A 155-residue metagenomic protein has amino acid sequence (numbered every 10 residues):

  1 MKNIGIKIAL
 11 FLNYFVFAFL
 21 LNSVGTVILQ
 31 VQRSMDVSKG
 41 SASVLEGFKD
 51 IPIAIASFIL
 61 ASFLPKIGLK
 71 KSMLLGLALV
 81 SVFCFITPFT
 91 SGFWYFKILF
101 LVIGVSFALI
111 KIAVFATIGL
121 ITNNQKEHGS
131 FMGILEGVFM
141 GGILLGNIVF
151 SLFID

Functional and structural regions predicted by a protein language model:
K2-V27, L101: Pair of pore-lining "gating" transmembrane helices in MFS-fold secondary transporters
A18, N22, G104-I112, L144: Small-residue-rich segments within alpha-helical transmembrane domains of MFS-like 12-TM solute carriers
N22, K49-F58, L144: Residue-level signature of mid-helix packing/kink "hotspots" within the transmembrane helices of 12-pass Major
T26-G40: Short amphipathic helix-loop junctions that connect adjacent transmembrane helices in Major Facilitator Superfamily/SLC
I55-S91: Conserved MFS/SLC helix-loop-helix module at the cytosolic interface between two early adjacent transmembrane helices
F83, W94-V102: Paired small-residue
F93-Y95, I134-D155: Helix-loop-helix hairpin linking two adjacent transmembrane segments in secondary transporters
L101-G137: Cytoplasmic helix-loop-helix junction between adjacent transmembrane helices in 12-TM secondary transporters
